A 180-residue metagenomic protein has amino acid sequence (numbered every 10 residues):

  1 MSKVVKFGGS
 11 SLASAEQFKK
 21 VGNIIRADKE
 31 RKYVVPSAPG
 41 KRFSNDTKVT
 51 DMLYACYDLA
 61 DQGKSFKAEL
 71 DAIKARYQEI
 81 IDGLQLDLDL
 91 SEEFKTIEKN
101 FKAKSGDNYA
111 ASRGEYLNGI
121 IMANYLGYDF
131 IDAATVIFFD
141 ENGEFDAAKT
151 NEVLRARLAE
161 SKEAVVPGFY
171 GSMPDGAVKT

Functional and structural regions predicted by a protein language model:
M1-T180: Nucleotide/pyrophosphate-binding catalytic subdomain
